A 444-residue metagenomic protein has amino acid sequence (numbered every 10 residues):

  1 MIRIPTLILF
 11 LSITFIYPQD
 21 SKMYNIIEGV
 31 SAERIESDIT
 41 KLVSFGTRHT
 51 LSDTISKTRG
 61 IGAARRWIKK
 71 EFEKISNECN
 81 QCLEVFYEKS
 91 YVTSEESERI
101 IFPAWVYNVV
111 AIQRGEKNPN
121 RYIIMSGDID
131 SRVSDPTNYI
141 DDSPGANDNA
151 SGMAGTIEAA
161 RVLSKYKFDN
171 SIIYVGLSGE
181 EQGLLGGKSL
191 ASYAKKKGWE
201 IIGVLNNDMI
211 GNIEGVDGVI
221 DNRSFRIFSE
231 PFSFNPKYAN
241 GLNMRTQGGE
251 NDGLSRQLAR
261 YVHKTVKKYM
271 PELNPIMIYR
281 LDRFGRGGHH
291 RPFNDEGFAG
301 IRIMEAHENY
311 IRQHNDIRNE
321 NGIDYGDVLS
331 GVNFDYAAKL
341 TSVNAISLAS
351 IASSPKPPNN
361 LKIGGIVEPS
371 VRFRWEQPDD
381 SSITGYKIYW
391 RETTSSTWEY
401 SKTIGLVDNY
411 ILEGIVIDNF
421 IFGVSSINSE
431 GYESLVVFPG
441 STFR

Functional and structural regions predicted by a protein language model:
Q19-G60, I75, R312, N319-D327: N-terminal capping segment at the start of a domain
S37-Q113: A non-catalytic alpha/beta surface segment that caps or lines the substrate-entry region of metallo-dependent hydrolase
V43, I210-P231, M277-P355: Active-site-adjacent mobile loop/cap segments within catalytic or ligand-binding domains
A111, M125-S126, D130-S131, D135-L184 (+1 more regions): Alpha-helical metal-binding/catalytic segments enriched in His/Glu/Asp
L177-G288, E296: Metal-dependent peptidase/peptidase-like ectodomains
P369-S382: Conserved aromatic anchor
Y400-V407: Short beta-strand segments within Ig-like beta-sandwich modules, predominantly Fibronectin type-III
L412-S434: Beta-strand-rich modules
